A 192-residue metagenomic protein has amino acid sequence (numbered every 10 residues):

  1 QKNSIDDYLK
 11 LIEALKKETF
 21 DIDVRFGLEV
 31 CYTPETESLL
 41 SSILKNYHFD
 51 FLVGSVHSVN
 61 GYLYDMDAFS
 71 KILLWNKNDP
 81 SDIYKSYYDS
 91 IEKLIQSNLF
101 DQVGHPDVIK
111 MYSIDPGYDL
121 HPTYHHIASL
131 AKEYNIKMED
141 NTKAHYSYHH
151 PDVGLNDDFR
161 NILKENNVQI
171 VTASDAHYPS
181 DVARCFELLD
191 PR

Functional and structural regions predicted by a protein language model:
Q1-D7, W75-S86, D115-P122, Y148-L155: Alpha-helix N-cap and loop-to-helix initiation/capping positions
Q1-Y64, F69, L74-K77, S81-D82 (+1 more regions): A metal-dependent hydrolase metal-coordination microenvironment
D6-L9, E13, K85-Y88, H125 (+1 more regions): Generic alpha-helical structural signal
L9-D21, S41-D50, I95-L99, I127-N135 (+1 more regions): Acidic (Asp/Glu)-rich catalytic clusters
V24-L28, L52-G54, Q102-G104, M138-D140 (+1 more regions): Hydrophobic faces of well-ordered beta-strands that scaffold small-molecule active sites in alpha/beta enzyme cores
G27-T33, H57-V59, D107-M111, N141-H145 (+1 more regions): Active-site beta-loop-alpha junctions enriched in small/polar residues
N78-P116: Hydrophobic, aromatic-enriched interface-forming segments
D115-R192: Charged catalytic cores and adjacent phosphate/nucleic-acid-binding surfaces used for phosphate/nucleic-acid chemistry
